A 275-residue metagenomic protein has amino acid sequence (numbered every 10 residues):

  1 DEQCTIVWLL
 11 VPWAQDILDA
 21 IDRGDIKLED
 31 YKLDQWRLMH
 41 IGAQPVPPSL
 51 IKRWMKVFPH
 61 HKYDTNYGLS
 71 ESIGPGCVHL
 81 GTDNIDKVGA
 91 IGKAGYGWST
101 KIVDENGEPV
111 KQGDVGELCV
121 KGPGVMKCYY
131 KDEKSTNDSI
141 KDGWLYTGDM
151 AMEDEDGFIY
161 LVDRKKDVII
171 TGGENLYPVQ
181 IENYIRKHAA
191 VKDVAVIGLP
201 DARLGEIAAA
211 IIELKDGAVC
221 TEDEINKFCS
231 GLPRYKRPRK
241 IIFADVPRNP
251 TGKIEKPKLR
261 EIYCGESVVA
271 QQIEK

Functional and structural regions predicted by a protein language model:
C4-L9, L18-D86, S99, P109: Gly/Ser/Thr-rich phosphate-binding loop
V7, G122, K127-C128, S135-D138 (+4 more regions): AMP-binding/adenylate-forming catalytic core of the ANL superfamily
Q35, H60, G97, A190-D193 (+1 more regions): Glycine-centered tight turns that cap/initiate beta-strands
A43, G68, G92, D149 (+1 more regions): Active-site glycine-centered loops adjacent to acidic/histidine catalytic or metal-binding residues that shape
Y63-E71, I91-A94, I197-P200: Beta-strand->loop->alpha-helix junctions that form or flank phosphate-binding loops in nucleotide-handling enzymes
V88-A94, P109, S139-G143: Short Gly/Pro-enriched turn/cap motifs at secondary-structure boundaries
K101, Q112-M126, W144, M150-A151: AMP-binding/adenylate-forming core of the ANL superfamily
I262-K275: Acidic/polar alpha-helix N-cap and adjacent early helical turns within long charge-rich amphipathic helices/linkers
